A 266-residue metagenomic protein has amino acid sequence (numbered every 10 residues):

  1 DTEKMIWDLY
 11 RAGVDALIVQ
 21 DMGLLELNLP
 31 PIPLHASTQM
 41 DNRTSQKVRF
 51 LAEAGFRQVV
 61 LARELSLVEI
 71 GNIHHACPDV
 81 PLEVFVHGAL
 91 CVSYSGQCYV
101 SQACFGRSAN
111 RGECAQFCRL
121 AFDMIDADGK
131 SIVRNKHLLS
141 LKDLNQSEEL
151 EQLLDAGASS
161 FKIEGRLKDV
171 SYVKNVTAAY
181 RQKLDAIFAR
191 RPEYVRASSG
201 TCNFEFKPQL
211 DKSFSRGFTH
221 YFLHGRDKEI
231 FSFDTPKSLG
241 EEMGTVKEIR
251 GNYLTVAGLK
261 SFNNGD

Functional and structural regions predicted by a protein language model:
D1-Y10, I18-G23, P33, R49-D266: Surface-exposed amphipathic alpha-helical tracts and adjacent flexible/coil segments at the periphery of soluble enzymes
T2, D15, T38: Contiguous, structured surface segment used for ligand recognition
G23-L24, D41: A short acidic, glycine/proline-enriched capping/turn motif at secondary-structure boundaries, especially helix N-cap
L29-A36, M40-S45: Gly/Gly-Pro- and Ser/Thr-rich, intrinsically disordered tail segments characteristic of DNA damage-repair and tolerance
